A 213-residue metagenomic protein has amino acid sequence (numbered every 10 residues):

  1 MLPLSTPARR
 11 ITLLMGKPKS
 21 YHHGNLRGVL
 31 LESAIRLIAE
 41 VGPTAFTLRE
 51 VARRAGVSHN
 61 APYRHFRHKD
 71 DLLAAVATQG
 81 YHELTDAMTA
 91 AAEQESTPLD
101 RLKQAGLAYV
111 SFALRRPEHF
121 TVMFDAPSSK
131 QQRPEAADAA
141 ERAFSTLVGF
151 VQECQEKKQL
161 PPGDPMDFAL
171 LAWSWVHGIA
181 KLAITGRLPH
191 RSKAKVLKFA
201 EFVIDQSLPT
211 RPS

Functional and structural regions predicted by a protein language model:
M1-N25, E95, S213: N-terminal intrinsically disordered/low-complexity leader segments
L26-I35, V51, V76-G80, L84 (+2 more regions): Generic hydrophobic, amphipathic alpha-helix propensity
V29, S33, L37-D71, A75: Helix-turn-helix
A75, T89-H119, F168-A172: Hydrophobic alpha-helical connector segments
T78-L102, P134-E141, Q152: Amphipathic alpha-helical linker/stalk segments
Q104, S111, R115-G149, H190-A194: Short secondary-structure transition hinges
V122, G149, E153, W173-R191 (+1 more regions): Amphipathic C-terminal alpha-helical segment
Q132-K157, M166-L171, A194-D205: Amphipathic alpha-helical packing segments from all-alpha helical-bundle domains
